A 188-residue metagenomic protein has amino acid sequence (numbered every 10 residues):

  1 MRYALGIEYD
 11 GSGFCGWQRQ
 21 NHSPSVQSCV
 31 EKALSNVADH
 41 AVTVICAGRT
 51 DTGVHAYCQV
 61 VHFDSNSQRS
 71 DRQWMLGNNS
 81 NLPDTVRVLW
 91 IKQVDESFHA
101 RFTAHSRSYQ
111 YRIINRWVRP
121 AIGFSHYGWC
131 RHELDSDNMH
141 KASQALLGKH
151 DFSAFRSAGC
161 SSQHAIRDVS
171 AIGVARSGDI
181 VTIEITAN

Functional and structural regions predicted by a protein language model:
M1-N188: Structured-RNA-binding interfaces characteristic of tRNA pseudouridine synthases
